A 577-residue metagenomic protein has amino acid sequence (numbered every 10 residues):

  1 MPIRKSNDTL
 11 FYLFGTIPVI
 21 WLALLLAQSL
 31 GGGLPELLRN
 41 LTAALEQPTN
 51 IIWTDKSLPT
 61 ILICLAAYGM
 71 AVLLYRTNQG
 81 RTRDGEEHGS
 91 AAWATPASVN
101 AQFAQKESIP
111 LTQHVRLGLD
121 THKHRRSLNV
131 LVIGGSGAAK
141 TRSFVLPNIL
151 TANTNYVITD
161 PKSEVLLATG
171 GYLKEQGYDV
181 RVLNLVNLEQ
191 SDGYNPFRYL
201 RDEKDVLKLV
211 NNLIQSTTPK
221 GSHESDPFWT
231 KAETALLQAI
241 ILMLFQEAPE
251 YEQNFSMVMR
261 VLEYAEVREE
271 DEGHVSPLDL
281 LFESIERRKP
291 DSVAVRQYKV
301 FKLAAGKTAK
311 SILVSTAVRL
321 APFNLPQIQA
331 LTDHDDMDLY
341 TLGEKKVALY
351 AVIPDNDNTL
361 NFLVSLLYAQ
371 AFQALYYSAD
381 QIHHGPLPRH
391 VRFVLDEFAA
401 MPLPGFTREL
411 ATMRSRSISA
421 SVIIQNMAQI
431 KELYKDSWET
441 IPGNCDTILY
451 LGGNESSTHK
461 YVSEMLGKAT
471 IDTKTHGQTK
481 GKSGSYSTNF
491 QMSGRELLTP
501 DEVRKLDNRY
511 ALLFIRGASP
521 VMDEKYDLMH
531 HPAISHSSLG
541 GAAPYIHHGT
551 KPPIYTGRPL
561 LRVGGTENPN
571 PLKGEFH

Functional and structural regions predicted by a protein language model:
M1-A138, R142-V145, E189, K468 (+3 more regions): Basic- and hydrophobic-enriched, low-structure N-terminal and domain-boundary segments that flank ATP-binding catalytic
G32-G33, R81, E86, S90 (+13 more regions): Intrinsically disordered, low-complexity regions
G89-A91, T112, H124, L128-N129 (+7 more regions): General secondary-structure edge motif
G89-A97, K106-E107, T112-H122, R142-S143 (+8 more regions): A broad, low-specificity signal for short, low-complexity segments enriched in glycine/proline and polar/charged
R126-I418, L433, D501-K525, H530-A533 (+1 more regions): P-loop NTPase motor domains
L410-T412, R416-L512: Conserved ATP-driven motor cores of ASCE-family P-loop NTPases powering translocation/secretion/packaging/pilus
